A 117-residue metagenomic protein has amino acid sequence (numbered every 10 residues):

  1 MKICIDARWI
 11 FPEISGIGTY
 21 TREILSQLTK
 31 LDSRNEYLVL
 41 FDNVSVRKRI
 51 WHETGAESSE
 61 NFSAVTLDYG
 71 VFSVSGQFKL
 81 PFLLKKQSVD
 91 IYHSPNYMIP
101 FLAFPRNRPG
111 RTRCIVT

Functional and structural regions predicted by a protein language model:
M1-T117: Carbohydrate transferase catalytic cores enriched for Leloir-type hexosyltransferases
